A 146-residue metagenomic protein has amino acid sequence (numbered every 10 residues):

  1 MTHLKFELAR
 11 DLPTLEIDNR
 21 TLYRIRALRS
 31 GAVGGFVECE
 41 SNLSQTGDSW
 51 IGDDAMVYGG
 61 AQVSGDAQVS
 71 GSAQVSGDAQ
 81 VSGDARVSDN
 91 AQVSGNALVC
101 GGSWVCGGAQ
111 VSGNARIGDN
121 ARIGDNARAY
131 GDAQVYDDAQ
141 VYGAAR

Functional and structural regions predicted by a protein language model:
M1-D48, D54, S72, N114: Terminal amphipathic alpha-helical/low-complexity segments used for targeting or macromolecular assembly
G47-R146: A detector of tandem-repeat and repeat-rich interaction/domain scaffolds
